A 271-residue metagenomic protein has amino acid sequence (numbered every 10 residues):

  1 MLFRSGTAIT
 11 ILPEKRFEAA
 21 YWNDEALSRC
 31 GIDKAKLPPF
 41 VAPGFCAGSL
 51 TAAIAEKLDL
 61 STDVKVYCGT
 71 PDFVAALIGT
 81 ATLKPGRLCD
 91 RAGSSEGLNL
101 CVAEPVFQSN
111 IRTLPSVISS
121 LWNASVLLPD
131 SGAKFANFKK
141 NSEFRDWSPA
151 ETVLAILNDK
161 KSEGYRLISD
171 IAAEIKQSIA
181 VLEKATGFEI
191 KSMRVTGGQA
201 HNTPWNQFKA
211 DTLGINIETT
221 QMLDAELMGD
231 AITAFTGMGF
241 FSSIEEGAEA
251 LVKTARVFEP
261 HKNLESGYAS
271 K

Functional and structural regions predicted by a protein language model:
I9-G31, C46, A52-R194, H201-S270: Active-site core segments that coordinate phosphate-bearing ligands/cofactors across diverse enzyme families
G31-A42: A conserved helix-loop-beta module that forms one wall/lid of the active-site cleft in ATP-utilizing catalytic domains
